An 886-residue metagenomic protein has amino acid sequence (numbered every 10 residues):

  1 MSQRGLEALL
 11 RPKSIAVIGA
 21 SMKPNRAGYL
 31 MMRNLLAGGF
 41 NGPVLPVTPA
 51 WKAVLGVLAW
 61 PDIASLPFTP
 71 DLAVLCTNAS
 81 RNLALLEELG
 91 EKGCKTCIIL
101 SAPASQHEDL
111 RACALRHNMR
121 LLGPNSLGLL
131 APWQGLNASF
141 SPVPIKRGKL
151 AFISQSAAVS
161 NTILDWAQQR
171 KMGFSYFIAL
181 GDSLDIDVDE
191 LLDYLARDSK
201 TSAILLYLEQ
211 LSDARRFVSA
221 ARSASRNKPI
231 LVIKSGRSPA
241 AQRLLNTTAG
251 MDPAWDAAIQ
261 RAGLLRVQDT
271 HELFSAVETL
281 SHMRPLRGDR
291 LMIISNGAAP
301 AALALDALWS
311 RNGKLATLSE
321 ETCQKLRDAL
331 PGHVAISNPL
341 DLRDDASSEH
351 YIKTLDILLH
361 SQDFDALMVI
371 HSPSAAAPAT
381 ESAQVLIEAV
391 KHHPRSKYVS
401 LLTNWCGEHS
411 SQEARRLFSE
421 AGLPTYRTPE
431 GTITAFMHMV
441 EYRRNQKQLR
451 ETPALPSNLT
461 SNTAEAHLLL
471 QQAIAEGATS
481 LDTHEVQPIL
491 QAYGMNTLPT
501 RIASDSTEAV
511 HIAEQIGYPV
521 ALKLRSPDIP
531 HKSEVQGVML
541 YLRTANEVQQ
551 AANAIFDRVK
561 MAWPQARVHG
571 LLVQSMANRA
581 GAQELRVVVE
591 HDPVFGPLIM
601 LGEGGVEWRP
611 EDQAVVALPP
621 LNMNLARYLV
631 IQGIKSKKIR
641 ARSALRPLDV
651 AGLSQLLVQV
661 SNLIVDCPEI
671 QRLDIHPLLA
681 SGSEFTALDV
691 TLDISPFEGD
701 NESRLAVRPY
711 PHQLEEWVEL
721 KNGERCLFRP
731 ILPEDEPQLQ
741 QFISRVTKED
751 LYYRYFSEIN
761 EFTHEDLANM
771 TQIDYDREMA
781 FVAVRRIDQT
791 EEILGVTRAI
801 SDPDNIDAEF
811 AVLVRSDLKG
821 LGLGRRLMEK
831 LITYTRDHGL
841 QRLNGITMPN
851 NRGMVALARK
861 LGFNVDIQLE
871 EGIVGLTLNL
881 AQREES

Functional and structural regions predicted by a protein language model:
M1-D689, F697: Catalytic-core regions of core metabolic enzymes, especially those transforming organic acids/acyl-group intermediates
L522, V573, L692, A783 (+1 more regions): Short beta-strand element of the conserved SAM-dependent methyltransferase core
F697-S886: Long, contiguous binding/interaction regions
